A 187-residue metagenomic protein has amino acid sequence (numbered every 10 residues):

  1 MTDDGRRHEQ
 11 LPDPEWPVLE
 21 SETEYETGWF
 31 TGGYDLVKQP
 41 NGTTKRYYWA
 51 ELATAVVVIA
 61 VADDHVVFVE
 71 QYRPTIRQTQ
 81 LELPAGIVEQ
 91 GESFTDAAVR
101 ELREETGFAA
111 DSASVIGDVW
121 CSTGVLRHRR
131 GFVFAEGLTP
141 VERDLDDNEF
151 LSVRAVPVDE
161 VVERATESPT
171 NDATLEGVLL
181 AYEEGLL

Functional and structural regions predicted by a protein language model:
T2-R6, Q10-W16, L126, G131 (+2 more regions): Nudix hydrolase/Nudix homology domain
T2-W16, A50-L52, V56-R100, D147-E149 (+2 more regions): Conserved Nudix-box catalytic region and its N-terminal flanking loop in Nudix hydrolases and closely related
W16-V57, A62, Q71: Acidic, metal-coordinating catalytic segment for phosphate/diphosphate chemistry, firing primarily on the Nudix
T23-F30, V119-R130: Acidic pyrophosphate-coordinating catalytic loop
V37, A60, F68, F134-A135 (+1 more regions): Conserved hydrophobic "DFG−1" position in protein kinase catalytic cores
V37-N41, S122-V141: Active-site-adjacent beta-strand/loop module that shapes the phosphate/pyrophosphate-binding cleft
T43, Y72, R100-E104, F108: Recognition helices and adjacent regulatory flanks at domain boundaries
A109-I116: A short coil-to-beta-strand element that immediately follows conserved catalytic motifs
